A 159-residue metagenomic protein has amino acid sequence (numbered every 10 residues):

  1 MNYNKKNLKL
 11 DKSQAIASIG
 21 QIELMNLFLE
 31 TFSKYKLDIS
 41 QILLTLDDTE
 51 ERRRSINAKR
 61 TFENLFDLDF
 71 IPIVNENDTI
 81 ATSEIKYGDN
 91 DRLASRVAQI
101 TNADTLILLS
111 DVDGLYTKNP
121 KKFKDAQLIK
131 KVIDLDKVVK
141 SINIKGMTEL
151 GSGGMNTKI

Functional and structural regions predicted by a protein language model:
M1-I159: Nucleotide/pyrophosphate-binding catalytic subdomain
